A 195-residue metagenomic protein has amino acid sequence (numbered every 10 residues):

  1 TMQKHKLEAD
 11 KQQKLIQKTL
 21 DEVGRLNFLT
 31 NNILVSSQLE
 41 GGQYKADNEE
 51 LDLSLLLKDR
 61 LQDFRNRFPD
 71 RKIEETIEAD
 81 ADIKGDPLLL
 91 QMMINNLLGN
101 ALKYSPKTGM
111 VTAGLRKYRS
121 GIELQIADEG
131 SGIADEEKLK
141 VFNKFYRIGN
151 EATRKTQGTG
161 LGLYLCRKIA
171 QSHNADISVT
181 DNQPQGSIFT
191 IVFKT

Functional and structural regions predicted by a protein language model:
L7, G41-A46, D82-G85: Conserved micro-motifs of the catalytic ATP-binding
D21-L26: Short alpha-helical segment of the dimerization/phosphotransfer core of two-component systems
D47-E50, K72-D82: Conserved catalytic submotifs in the C-terminal HATPase_c
A101-L102: Short helix-loop "hinge" at the ATP-lid/N-box region of the Bergerat-fold HATPase_c
I133-F145: Short conserved segment of the HATPase_c
Q157, G162, C166: Short alpha-helical Gxxx[C/S/T] motif in the catalytic ATP-binding
